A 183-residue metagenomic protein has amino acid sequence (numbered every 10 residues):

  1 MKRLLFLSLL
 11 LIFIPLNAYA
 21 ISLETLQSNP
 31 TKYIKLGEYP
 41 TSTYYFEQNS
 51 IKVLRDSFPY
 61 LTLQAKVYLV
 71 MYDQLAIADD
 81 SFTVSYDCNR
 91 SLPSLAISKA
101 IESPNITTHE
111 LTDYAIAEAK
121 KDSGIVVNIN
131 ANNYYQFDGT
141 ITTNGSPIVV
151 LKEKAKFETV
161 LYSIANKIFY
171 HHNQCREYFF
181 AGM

Functional and structural regions predicted by a protein language model:
L4-L16: Sec-dependent N-terminal signal peptides
A20-S81, D87-M183: N-terminal secretory-pathway/extracellular module detecting exported/lumenal segments and adjacent signal-anchor/first
